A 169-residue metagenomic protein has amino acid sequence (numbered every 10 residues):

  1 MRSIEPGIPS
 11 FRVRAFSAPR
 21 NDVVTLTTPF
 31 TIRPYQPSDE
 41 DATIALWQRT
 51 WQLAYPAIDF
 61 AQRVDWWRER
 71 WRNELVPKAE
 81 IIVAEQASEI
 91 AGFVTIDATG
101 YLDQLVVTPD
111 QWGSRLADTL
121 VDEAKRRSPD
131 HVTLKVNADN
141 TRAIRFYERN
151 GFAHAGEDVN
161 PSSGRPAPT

Functional and structural regions predicted by a protein language model:
M1-G7, R20: A cross-taxon signal for low-complexity, glycine/charged-rich
F11-S38: Conserved N-terminal entry element of GNAT/NAT acetyltransferase domains
E40, I44-W71: Conserved GNAT-fold acetyl-CoA-binding loop/helix
R70-V83, Y101: A short helix-loop-beta-strand connector motif used in the catalytic cores of GNAT acetyltransferases and, in some
V83, E89-V106: Conserved beta-strand in the GNAT
L102-W112, V136-N137: A short, internal acetyl-CoA/4′-phosphopantetheine-binding micro-motif in the GNAT/acyltransferase core
V107, G113-R126, R145-R149: Conserved acetyl-CoA-binding loop-helix of GNAT-fold acetyltransferases
D130-I144, E148-T169: C-terminal "cap" of GNAT-fold acetyltransferases
